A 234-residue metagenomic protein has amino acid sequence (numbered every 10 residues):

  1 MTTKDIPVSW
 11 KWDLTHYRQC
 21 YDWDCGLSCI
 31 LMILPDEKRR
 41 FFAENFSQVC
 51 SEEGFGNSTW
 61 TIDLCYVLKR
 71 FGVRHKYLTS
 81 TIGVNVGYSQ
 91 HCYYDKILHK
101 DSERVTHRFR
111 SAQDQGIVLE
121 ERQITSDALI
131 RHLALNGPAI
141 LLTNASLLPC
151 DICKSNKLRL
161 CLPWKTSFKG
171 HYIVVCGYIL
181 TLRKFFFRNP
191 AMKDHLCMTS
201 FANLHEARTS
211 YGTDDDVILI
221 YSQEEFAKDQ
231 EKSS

Functional and structural regions predicted by a protein language model:
M1-Q115, R122-I124, A145, C153 (+1 more regions): Active-site-adjacent structural segments surrounding the nucleophilic cysteine of cysteine proteases and isopeptidases
M1-T2, A134-N136, I140, N144-S234: Noncatalytic regulatory segments and standalone regulatory/sensor domains
W12-L14, H132, K165: Generic hydrophobic alpha-helical membrane-segment signal
K69, L133-A134: Anion (oxyanion) recognition and catalysis
L129: Surface-exposed ligand/attachment interfaces on beta-rich extracellular proteins
